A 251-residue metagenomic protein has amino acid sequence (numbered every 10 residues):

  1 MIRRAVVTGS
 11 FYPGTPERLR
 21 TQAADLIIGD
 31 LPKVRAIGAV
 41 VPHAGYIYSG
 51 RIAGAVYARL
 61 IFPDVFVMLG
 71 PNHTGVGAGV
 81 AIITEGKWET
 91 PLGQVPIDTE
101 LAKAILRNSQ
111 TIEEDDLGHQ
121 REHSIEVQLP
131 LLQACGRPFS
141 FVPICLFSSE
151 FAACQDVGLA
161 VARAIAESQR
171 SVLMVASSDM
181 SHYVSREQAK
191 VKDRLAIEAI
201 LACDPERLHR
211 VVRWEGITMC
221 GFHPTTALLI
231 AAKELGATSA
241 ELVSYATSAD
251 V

Functional and structural regions predicted by a protein language model:
M1-I230, E234-A237, Y245-D250: Active-site histidine-anchored catalytic micro-motif
